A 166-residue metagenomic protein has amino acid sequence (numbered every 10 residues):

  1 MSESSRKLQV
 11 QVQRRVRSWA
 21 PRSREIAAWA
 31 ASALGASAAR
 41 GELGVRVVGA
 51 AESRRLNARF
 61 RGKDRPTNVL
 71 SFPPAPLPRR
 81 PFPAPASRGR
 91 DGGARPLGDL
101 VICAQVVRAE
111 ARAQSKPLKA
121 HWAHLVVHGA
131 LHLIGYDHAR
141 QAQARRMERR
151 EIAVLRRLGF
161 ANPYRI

Functional and structural regions predicted by a protein language model:
M1-A123, L131-I166: An acidic/histidine-cluster motif and surrounding catalytic segment that typifies divalent-metal-assisted enzyme active
